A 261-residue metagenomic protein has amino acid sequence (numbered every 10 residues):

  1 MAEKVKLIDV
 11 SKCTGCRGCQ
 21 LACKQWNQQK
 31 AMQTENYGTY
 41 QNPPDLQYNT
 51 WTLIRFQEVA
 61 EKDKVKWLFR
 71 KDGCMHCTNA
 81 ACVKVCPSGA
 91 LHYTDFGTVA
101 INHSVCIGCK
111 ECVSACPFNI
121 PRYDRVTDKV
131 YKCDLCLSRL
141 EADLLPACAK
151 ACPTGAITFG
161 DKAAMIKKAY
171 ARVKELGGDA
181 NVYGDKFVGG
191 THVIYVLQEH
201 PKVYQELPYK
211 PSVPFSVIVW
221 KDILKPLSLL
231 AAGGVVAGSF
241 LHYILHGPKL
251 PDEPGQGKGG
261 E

Functional and structural regions predicted by a protein language model:
M1-E261: Non-ligating segments of multi-cofactor redox enzymes
